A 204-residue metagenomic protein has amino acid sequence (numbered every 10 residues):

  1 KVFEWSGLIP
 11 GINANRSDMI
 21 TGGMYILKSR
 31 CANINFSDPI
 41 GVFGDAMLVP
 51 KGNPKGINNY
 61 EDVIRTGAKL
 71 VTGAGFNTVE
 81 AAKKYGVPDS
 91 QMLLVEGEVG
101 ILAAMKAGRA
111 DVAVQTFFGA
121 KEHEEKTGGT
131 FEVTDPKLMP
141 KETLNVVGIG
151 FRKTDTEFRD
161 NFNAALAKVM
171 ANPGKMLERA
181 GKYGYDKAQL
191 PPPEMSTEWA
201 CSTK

Functional and structural regions predicted by a protein language model:
K1, T66-K69, K83-E96, R109: A local structural motif
K1-G23, A32: Extracytoplasmic small-molecule ligand-binding "clamshell" domains of the periplasmic binding protein/Venus flytrap
K1-P10, K55, L93-A107: Short helix-initiation/N-cap motifs at beta->coil->alpha
G7, G23-A32, A81-K84, D111-T143: A ligand-binding cleft/hinge motif common to bilobed small-molecule-binding domains
I12-N13, V63, A104-K106, I149 (+1 more regions): Hydrophobic residues within well-ordered alpha-helices
V42-V49, E125-L166, D186-K204: Periplasmic-binding protein-like
P50-K69: Flexible hinge/capping segments at coil-to-helix
A81, L166-G184: Periplasmic-binding protein-like
